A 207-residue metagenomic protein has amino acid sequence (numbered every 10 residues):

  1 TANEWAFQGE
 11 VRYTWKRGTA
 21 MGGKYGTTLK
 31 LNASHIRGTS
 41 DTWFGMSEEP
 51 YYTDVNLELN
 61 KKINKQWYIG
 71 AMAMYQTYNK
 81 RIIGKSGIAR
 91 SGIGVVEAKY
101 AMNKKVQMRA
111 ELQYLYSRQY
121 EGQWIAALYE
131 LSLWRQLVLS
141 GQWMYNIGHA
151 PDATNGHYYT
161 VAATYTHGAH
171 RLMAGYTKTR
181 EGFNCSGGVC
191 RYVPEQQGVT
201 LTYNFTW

Functional and structural regions predicted by a protein language model:
T1-W207: Exposed, low-structure sequence patches enriched in small/polar residues
